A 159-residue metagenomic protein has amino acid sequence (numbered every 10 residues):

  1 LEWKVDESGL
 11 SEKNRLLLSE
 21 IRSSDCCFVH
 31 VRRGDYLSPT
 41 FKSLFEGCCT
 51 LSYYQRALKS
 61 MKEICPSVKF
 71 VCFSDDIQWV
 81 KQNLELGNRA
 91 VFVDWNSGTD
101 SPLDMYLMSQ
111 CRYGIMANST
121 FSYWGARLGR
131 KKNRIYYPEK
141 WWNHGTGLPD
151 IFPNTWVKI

Functional and structural regions predicted by a protein language model:
L1-C65: Secretory-pathway luminal glycosyltransferase catalytic domains
G9, T40, L107, T155-W156: Solvent-exposed, flexible loop/coil residues
R33, W141-W142: Short polar catalytic/cofactor-binding loops
T40-S43, L84, G147-P149: Short aromatic-enriched loop/helix-cap "lid" or pocket-rim segments at secondary-structure transitions that line
L44, K140-W141: Residue-level detector of alpha-helical recognition elements and their boundaries
Q55, K59-Y137, N143-G145: Donor-binding and catalytic core of enzymes assembling or modifying cell-surface/extracellular glycoconjugates
P138-E139, P153: Proline-rich low-complexity regions
H144-I159: Leloir-type glycosyltransferase catalytic cores
